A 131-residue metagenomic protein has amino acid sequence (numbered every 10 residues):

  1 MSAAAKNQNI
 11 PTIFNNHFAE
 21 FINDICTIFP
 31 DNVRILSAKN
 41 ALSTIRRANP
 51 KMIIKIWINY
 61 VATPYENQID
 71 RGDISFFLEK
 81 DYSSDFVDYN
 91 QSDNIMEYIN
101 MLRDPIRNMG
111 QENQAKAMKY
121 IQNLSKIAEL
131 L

Functional and structural regions predicted by a protein language model:
S2-A115, E129-L130: Terminal low-complexity "docking" segments
K119-I127: Short, hydrophobic/amphipathic alpha-helical patches that form generic packing surfaces within helical domains
